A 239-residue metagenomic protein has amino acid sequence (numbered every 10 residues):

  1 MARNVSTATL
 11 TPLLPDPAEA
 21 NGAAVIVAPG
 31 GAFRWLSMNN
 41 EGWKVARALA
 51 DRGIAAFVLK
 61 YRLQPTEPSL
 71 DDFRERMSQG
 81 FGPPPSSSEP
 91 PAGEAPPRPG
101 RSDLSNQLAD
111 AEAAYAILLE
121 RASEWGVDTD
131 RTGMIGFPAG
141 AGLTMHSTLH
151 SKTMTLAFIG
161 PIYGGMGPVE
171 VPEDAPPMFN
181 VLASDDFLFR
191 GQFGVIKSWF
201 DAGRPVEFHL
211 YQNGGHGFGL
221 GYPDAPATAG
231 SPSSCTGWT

Functional and structural regions predicted by a protein language model:
M1-A20, D51: N-terminal cap/lid segment of alpha/beta-hydrolase-fold proteins
L13, F200-T239: C-terminal catalytic histidine-bearing segment of alpha/beta-hydrolase fold enzymes
N21-G30: Short beta-strand element of the alpha/beta-hydrolase
N39-F57: Short amphipathic alpha-helix adjacent to the substrate-entry channel of hydrolases
D72-S123, P232-S233: Alpha/beta-hydrolase active-site loop
S102-A175: Primarily recognizes the serine-hydrolase "nucleophile elbow" in alpha/beta-hydrolase and SGNH/GDSL folds
F179-L182: Short beta-strand/loop motif that positions the catalytic acidic residue of the alpha/beta-hydrolase fold
S184-R190: Acidic catalytic loop of the alpha/beta-hydrolase fold
